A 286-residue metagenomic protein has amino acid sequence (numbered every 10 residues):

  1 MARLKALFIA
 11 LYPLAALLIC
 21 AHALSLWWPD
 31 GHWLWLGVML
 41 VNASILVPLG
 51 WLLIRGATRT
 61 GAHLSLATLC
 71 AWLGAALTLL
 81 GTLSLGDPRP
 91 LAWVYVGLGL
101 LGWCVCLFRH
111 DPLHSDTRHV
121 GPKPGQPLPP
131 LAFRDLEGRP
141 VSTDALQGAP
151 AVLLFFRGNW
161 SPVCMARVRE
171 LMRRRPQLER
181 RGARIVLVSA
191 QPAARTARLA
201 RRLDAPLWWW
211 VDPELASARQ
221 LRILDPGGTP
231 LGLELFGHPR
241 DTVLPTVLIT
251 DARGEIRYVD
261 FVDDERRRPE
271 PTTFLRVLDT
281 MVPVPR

Functional and structural regions predicted by a protein language model:
M1-L52: Membrane-anchoring/interfacial helices and their immediately flanking loops in integral membrane proteins
V47-L69: Transmembrane alpha-helical segments that serve as helix-helix packing and pore/cofactor-lining elements in multipass
L66-R118: Transmembrane alpha-helices and immediately adjacent membrane-cytoplasm interface residues in multi-pass integral
H110-T143: N-terminal "domain-start" segment that seeds a small globular fold
S142-L171: Short active-site neighborhood of thiol/selenol oxidoreductases, capturing the structured segment around
V152-L153, I185, V247: Hydrophobic beta-strand anchors of alpha/beta hydrolase catalytic cores
R167-A218: Structural microenvironment flanking redox-active thiols in thiol-disulfide oxidoreductases
G237-R286: Thiol-/selenol-based redox modules, centered on thioredoxin-like and closely related oxidoreductase domains
